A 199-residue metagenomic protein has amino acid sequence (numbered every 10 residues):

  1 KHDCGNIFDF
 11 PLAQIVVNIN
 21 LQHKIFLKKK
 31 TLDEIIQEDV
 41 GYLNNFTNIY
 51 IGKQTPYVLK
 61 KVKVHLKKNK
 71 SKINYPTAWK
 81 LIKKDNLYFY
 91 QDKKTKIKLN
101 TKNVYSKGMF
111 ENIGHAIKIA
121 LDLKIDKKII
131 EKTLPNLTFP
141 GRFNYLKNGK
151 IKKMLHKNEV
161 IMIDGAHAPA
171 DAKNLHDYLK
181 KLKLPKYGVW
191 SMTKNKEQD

Functional and structural regions predicted by a protein language model:
K1-H2, I7-K132: Acidic, Mg2+-coordinating active-site environments of NTP-dependent enzymes
D3-I15, N20, K96-D199: Nucleotide phosphate-binding/pyrophosphate-handling subdomain across enzymes that bind or process nucleotide phosphates
